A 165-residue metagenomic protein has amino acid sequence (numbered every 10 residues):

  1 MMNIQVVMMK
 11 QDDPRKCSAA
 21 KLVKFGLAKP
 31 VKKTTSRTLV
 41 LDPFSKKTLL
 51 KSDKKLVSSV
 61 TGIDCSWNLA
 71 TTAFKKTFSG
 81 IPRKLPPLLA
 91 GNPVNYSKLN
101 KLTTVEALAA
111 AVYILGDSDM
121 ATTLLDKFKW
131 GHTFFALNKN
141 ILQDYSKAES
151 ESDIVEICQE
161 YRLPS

Functional and structural regions predicted by a protein language model:
M1-Q5: Extreme N-terminal starter segment of soluble prokaryotic enzymes
V7-M8, D64: Short beta-strand/turn micro-motifs composed of small residues that flank or help shape donor/cofactor-binding pockets
R15-T103, A107-A110, I114-Q143: Active-site cofactor/cluster-binding pocket
K139-S165: Long, charged alpha-helical interface segments
